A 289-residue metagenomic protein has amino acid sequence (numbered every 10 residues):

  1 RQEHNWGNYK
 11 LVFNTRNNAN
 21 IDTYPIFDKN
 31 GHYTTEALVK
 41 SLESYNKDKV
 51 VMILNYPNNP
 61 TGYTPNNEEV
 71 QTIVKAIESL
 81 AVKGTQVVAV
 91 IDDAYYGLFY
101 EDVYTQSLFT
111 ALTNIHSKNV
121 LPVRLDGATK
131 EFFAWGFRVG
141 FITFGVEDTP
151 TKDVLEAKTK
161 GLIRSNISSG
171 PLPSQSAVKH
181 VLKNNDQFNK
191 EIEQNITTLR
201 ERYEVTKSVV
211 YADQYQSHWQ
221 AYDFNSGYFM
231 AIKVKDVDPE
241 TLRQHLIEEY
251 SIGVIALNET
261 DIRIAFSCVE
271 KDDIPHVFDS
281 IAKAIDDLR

Functional and structural regions predicted by a protein language model:
R1-K10, A284: Conserved PLP-anchoring active-site segment centered on the Schiff-base-forming lysine
F27-T105: Active-site phosphate-binding strand-loop segment of PLP-dependent enzymes
S41-K49, K75-Q86, A111-K118, V146-D153 (+3 more regions): Alpha-helix termini
V74, K118, T241-R289: PLP-dependent enzyme catalytic core of the Aspartate aminotransferase-like
T113-R200: Conserved core segment of the aminotransferase class I/II
T143, A231-K233, A265-S267: Short hydrophobic/aromatic beta-strand micro-patches that form the beta-sheet surface supporting nucleotide- or nucleic
L172, K179, I192-K207, S217-K233 (+1 more regions): Conserved glycine-rich beta-strand-loop-beta hairpin in the small C-terminal domain of fold type I
